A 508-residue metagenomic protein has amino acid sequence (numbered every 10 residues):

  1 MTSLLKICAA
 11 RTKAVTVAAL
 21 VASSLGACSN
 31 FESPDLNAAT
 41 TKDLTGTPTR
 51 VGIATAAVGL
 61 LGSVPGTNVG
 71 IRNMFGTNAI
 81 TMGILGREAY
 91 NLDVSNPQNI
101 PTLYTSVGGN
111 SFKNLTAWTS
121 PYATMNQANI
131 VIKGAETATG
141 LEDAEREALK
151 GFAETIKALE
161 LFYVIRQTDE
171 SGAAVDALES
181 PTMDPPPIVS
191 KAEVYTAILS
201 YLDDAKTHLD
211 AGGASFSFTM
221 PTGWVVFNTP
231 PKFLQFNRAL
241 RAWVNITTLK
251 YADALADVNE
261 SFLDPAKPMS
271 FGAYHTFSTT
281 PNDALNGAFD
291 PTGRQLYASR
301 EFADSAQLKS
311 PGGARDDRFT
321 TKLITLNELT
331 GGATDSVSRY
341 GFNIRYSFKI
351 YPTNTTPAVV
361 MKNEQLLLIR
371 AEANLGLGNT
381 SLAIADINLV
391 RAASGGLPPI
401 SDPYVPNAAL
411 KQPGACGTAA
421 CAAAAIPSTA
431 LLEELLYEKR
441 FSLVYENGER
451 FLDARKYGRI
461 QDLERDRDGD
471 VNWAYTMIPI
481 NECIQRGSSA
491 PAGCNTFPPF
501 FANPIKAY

Functional and structural regions predicted by a protein language model:
C28-T81, G458-Y508: Membrane-proximal, proline-rich intrinsically disordered regions
S29-N30, G172, L199-G212, P230 (+1 more regions): Aromatic-residue-lined binding/catalytic grooves and analogous aromatic/hydrophobic interfacial grooves in multimeric
V94-T168, P185, V189-A192, L202 (+3 more regions): Conserved, well-structured interaction surfaces
L249-L367, N388, G396-A422, S428-E434 (+3 more regions): Hydrophobic-face positions in mid-chain alpha helices that act as interaction patches
